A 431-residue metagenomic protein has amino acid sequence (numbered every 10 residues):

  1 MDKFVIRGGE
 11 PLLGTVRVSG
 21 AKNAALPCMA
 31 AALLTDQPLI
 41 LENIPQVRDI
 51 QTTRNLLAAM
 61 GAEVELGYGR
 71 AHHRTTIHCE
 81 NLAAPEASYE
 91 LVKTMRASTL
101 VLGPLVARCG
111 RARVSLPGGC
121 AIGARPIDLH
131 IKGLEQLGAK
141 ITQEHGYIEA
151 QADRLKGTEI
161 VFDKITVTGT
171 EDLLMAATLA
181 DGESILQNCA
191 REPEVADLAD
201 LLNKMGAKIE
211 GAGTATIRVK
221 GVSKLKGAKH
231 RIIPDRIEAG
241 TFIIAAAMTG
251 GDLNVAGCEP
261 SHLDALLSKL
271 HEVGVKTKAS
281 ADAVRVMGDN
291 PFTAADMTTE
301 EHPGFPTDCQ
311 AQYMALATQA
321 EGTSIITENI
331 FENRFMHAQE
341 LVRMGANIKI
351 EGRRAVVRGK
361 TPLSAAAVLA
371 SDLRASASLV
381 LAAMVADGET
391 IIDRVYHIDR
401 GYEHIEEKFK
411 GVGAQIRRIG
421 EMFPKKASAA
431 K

Functional and structural regions predicted by a protein language model:
M1-K431: Structural preference for solvent-exposed beta-strand-turn elements and adjacent flexible terminal/loop segments within
